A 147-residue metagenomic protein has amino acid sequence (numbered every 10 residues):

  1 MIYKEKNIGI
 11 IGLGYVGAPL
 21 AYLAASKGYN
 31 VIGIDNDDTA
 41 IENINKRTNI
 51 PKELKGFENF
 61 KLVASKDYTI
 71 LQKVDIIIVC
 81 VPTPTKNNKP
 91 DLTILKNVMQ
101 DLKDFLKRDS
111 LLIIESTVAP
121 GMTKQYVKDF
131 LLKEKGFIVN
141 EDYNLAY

Functional and structural regions predicted by a protein language model:
M1-I2, F105: Glycine-rich helix-loop-beta junction characteristic of Rossmann-like nucleotide cofactor-binding loops
Y3-E5, S26, N30-I76, V81-P90 (+1 more regions): Conserved N-terminal Rossmann-fold NAD(P) cofactor-binding segment
K4-N7, D109: Phosphate-coordination loops involved in phosphoryl transfer and adenosine-cofactor binding
L13-G14: Glycine-rich Rossmann-fold phosphate-binding loop(s) that bind the pyrophosphate of adenine dinucleotide cofactors
G17-A18: N-terminal Rossmann-fold NAD(P) dinucleotide-binding loop
T85-Y147: Rossmann-like NAD(P)(H) cofactor-binding subdomain of soluble oxidoreductases
